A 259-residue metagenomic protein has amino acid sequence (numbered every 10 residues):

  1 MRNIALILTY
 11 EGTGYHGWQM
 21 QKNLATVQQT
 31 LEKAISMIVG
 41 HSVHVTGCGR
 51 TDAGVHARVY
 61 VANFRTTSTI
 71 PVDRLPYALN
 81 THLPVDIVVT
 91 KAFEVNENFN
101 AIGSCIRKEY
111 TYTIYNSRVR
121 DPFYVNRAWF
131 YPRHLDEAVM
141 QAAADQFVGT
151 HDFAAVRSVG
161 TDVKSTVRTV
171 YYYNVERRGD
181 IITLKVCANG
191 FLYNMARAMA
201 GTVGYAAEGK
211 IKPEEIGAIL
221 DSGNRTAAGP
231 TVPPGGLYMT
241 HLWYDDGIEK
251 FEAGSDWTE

Functional and structural regions predicted by a protein language model:
M1-E259: Structured-RNA-binding interfaces characteristic of tRNA pseudouridine synthases
